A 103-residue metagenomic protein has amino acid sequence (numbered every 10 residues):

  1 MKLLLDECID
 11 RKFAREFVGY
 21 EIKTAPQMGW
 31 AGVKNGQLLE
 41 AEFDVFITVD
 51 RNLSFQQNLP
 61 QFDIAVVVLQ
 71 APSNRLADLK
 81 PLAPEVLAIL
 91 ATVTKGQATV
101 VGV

Functional and structural regions predicted by a protein language model:
M1-E42: N-terminal first-folded block
D6, T48, L69: Active-site-adjacent beta-strand anchor residues
A14-R15, Q56-L59, D78: Short glycine-/acidic-enriched loop or helix-start segments at secondary-structure transitions that form or flank
W30, S54, N74: Glycine-/small-residue-rich active-site loops that bind phosphorylated ligands and cofactors
E40-F55: Acidic, metal-binding active-site segment of PIN/NYN-like and related structure-specific nucleases
L53-Q61, V66: Solvent-exposed interaction patches of small proteins and small membrane subunits
D63-V103: C-terminal structural segments of small proteins and small subunits
